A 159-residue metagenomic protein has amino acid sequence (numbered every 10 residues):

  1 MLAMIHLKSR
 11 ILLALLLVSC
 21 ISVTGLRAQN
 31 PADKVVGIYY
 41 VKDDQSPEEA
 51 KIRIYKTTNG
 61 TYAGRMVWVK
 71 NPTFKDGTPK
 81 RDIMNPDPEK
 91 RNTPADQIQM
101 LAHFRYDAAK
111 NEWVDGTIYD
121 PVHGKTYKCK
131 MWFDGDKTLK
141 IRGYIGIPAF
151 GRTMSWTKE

Functional and structural regions predicted by a protein language model:
L2-L13: Bacterial N-terminal signal peptides that target proteins for export
L13-S22: Bacterial N-terminal signal peptides
R27-I38: N-terminal helix-cap/turn-to-beta initiation motif at the start of protein domains
V36, V41-K128: Central antiparallel beta-sheet cores of small beta-barrel/beta-sandwich binding domains
P86, N92, K140-G146: Short aromatic-glycine motifs in intrinsically disordered, low-complexity regions
C129, F133-L139: Short, compact, well-ordered microdomains
D136-T138, Y144-E159: Edge beta-strand at a domain terminus
